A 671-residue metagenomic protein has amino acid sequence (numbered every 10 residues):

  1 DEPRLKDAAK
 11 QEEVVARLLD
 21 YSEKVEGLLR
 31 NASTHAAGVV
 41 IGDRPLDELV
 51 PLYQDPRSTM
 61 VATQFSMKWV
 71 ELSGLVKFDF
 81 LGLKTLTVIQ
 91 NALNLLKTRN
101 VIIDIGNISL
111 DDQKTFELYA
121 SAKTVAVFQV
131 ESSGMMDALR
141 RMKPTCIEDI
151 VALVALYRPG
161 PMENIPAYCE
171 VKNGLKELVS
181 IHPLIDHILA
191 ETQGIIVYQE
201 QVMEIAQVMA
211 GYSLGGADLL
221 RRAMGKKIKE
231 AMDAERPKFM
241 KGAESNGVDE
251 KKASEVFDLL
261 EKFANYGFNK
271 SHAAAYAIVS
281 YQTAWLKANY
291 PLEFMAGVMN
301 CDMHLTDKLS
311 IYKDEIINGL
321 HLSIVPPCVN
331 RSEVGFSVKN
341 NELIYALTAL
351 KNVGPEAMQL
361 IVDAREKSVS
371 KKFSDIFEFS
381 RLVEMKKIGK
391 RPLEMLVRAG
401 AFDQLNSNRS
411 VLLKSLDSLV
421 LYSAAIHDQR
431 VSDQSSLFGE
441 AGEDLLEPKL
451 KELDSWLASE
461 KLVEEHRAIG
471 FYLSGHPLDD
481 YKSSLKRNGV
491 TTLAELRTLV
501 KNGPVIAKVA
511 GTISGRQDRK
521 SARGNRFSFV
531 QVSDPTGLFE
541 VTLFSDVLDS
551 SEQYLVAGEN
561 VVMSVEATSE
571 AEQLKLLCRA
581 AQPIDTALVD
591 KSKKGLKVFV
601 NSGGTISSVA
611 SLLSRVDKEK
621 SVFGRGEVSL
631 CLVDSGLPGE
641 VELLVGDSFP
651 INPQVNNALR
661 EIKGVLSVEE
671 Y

Functional and structural regions predicted by a protein language model:
D1-Y671: Noncatalytic, beta-rich nucleic-acid-contacting surfaces in large DNA/RNA-processing enzymes
